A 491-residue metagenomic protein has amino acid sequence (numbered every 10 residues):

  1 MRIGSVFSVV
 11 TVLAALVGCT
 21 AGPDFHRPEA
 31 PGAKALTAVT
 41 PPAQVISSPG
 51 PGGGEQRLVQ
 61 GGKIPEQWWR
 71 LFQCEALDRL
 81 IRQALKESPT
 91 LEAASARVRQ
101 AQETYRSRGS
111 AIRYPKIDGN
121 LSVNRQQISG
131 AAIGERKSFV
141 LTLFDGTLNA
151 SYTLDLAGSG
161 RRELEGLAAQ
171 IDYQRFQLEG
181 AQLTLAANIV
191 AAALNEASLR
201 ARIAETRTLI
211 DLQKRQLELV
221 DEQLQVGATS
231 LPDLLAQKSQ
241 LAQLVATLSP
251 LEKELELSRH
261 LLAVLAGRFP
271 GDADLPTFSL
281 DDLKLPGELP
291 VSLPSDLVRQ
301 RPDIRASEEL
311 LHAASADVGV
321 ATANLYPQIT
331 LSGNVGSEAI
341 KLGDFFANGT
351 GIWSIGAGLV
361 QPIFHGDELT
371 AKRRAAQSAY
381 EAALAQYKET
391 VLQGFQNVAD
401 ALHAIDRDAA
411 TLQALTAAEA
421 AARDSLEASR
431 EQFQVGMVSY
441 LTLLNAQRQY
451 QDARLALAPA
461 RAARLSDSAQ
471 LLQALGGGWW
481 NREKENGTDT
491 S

Functional and structural regions predicted by a protein language model:
R2-K86, F144, A168, E252-R299 (+4 more regions): Terminal intrinsically disordered/low-complexity segments used for targeting and assembly
A15, I112-R113, L185, L325 (+1 more regions): Residues at helix C-cap/C′ positions in short coil/turn segments immediately following an alpha-helix
A21-P28, A35, E66-Q67, Q73-Q83 (+9 more regions): Small/polar-residue-enriched beta-strand and adjacent coil segments characteristic of outer-membrane beta-barrel
G50-G53, G61-Q67, E135-R136, A201-T206 (+1 more regions): A ubiquitous short alpha-helical element
E87-S88, V226, V435: Charged, alpha-helical scaffolding/interaction elements associated with membrane systems
A94-R108, A181, L185-E222, S239-Q243 (+6 more regions): Amphipathic alpha-helical coiled-coil segments
Q225-E254, A456: Repeat-solenoid scaffold signature
S230, F269, V438-S439, G478: Short coil/turn motifs that cap or connect alpha-helices
